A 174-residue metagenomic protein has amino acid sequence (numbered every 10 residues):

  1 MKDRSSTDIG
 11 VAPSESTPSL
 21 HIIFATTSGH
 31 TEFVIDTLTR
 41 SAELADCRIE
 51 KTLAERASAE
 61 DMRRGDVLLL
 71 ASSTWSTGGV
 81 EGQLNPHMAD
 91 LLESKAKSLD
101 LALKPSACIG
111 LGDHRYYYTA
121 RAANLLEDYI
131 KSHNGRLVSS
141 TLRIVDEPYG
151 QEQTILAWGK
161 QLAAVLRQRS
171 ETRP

Functional and structural regions predicted by a protein language model:
K2-S19, H30-F33, S41-A45, E50-T52 (+1 more regions): FMN-binding flavodoxin-like domain, especially the glycine-rich phosphate-binding loop
L20-A25: Short, hydrophobic/glycine-enriched beta-strand segments
A54-D61: Short acidic active-site motifs
